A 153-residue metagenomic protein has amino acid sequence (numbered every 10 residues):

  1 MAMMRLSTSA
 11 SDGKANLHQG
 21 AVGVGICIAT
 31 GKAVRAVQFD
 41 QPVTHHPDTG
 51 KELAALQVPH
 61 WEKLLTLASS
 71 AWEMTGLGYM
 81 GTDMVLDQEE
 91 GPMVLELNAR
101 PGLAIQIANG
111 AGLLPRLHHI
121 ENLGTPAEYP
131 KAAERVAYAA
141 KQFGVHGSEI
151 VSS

Functional and structural regions predicted by a protein language model:
M1-R5, G13-N16, V94-L97: Beta-strand scaffold of nucleotide-dependent catalytic cores
A2-R5, G25-A29, R35-Q41, P115-L123 (+1 more regions): Low-complexity, flexible helical/coil segments
S7, Q41, R100-G102: A short acidic/small-residue loop/turn micro-motif
A10-D87: A long amphipathic alpha-helix within ATP-dependent nucleotide-binding catalytic cores
H45-K63, E73, L77, L86-S153: C-terminal active-site "lid" helix and adjoining low-complexity regulatory extension at the edge of ATP-using catalytic
